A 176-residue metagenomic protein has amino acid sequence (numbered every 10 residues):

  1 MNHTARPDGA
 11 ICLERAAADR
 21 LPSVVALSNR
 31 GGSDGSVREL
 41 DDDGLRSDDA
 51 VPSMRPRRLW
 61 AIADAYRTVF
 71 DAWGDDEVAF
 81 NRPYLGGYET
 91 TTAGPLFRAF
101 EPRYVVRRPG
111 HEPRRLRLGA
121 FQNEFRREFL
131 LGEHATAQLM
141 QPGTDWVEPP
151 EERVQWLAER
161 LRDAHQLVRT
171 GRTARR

Functional and structural regions predicted by a protein language model:
N2-A135: Catalytic cores of processing enzymes, dominated by hydrolases/peptidases, characterized by acidic/His-rich
E133-R176: His/Asp/Glu-rich mid-to-C-terminal helical/loop segments that flank catalytic regions of hydrolases
